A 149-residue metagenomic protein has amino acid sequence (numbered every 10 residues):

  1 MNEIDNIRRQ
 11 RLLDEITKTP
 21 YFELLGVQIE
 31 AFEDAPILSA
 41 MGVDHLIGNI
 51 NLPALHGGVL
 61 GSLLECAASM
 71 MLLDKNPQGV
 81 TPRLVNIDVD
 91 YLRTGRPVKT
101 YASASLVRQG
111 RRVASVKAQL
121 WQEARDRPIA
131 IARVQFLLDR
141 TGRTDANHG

Functional and structural regions predicted by a protein language model:
M1-P20: N-proximal, solvent-exposed amphipathic alpha-helical segments enriched in charged/polar residues
E3, G95-Y101, V107-G149: HotDog/MaoC-like acyl-thioester-processing domains
L25, A35-I37, T81-I87, V98 (+2 more regions): A generic structural signal for short beta-strands and their flanking turns/coil linkers
G26-A54: Catalytic strand-loop segment that frames the active site of acyl-thioester-processing enzymes
M41-V43, Y91, L138: Hydrophobic residues in beta-strands and at strand termini
N51-E65, S69-M70, L84: Compact, glycine-rich, soluble single-domain proteins
G58, C66, N86-Y91, A118-L120 (+1 more regions): Hydrophobic alpha-helical segments of small multi-pass membrane proteins
S69-Y101, L106: Hydrophobic beta-strand-centered segment that forms part of the acyl-chain substrate-binding groove
